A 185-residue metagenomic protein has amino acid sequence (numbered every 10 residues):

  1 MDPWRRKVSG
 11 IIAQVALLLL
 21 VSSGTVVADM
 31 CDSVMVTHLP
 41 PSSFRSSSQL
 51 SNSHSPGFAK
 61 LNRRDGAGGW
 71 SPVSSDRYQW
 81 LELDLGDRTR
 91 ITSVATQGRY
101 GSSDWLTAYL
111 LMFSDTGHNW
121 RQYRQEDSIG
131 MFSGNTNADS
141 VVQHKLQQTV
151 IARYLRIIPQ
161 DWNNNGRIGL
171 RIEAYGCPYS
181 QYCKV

Functional and structural regions predicted by a protein language model:
D2-M30, R64-Y123, L146-V185: Aromatic, loop-rich ligand-recognition surfaces of beta-strand-rich domains
V27-R64: Predominantly extracellular/luminal regions of secreted and cell-surface proteins, especially disulfide-bonded
R45-L50, R99-Y100, R124-M131: Short, solvent-exposed aromatic-acidic interface loops
S46-S48, A67, S114, M131 (+1 more regions): Polar, glycosylation-prone regions of secreted, cell-surface, and some intracellular proteins
G57, T107, S133-N135, I168: A short, polar/proline- and glycine-enriched secondary-structure boundary/capping micro-motif
A59, W70-S71, F132: Short clusters of hydrophobic/aromatic residues that line enzyme substrate/ligand-binding pockets
A59-L61, E126-S128, V185: Short intrinsically disordered coil segments
R121-K145: Extracellular carbohydrate recognition and processing domains and analogous Trp-centered ligand-binding platforms
